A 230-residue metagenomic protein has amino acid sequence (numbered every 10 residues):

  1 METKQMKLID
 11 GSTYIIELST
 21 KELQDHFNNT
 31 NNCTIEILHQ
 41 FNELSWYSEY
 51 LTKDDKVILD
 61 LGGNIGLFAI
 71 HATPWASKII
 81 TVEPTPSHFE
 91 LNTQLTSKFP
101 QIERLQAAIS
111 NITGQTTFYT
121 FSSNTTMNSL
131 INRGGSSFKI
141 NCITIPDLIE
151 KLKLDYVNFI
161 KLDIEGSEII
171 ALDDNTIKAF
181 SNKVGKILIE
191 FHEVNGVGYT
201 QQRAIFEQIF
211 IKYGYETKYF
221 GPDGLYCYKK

Functional and structural regions predicted by a protein language model:
M1-V82, P86-Q94, L152, N195 (+1 more regions): S-adenosyl-L-methionine
E17-Y47, L105-L152: Glycine-rich adenosyl-binding loop in Rossmann-like folds that engage adenosine-containing cofactors
L51, V57-A69, N141-N195: Active-site segment flanking the S-adenosylmethionine/decSAM binding pocket in AdoMet-dependent transferases
A72, N92, F118, A171-L172: Hydrophobic packing residues within well-ordered alpha-helices of enzyme cores
A76, Q101, K183-V184, G214: A generic structural signal for alpha->beta connector loops
P86-S87, T125, G166-S167: Short alpha-helical
N92-I102: Short, conserved SAM-binding/catalytic segment of Class I S-adenosyl-L-methionine-dependent methyltransferases
